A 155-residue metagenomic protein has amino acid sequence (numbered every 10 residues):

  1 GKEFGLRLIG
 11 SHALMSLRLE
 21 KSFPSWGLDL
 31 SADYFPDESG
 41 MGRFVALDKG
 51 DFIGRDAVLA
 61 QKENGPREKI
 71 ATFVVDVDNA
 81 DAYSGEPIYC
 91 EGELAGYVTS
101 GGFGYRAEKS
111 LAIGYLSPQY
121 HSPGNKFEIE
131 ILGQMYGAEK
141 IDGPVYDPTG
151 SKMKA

Functional and structural regions predicted by a protein language model:
G1-A155: Conserved, structured C-terminal
